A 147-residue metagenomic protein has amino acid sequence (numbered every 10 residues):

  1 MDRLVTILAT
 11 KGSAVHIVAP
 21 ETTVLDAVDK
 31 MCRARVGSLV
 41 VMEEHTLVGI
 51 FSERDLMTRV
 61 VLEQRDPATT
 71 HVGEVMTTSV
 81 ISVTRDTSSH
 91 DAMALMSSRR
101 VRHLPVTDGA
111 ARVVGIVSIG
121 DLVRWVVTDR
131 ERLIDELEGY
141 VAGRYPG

Functional and structural regions predicted by a protein language model:
M1-A14, S52-S98, I119-G147: Tandem CBS (Bateman) regulatory domains
D2-R3, V28, T46-V48, D66-A68 (+1 more regions): Short, flexible segments with low predicted structural confidence
A9-L39, T46-L47, F51-Q64: N-terminal first-folded block
I17-R35, M42, S82-R100, T107: The conserved cystathionine-beta-synthase
T22-L25, H45, E74-V75, A110 (+1 more regions): Residue-level signal for alpha-helical context at structural boundaries
M31-A34, L39-D55, M96, L104-L122: A glycine-centered beta-loop-beta connector
